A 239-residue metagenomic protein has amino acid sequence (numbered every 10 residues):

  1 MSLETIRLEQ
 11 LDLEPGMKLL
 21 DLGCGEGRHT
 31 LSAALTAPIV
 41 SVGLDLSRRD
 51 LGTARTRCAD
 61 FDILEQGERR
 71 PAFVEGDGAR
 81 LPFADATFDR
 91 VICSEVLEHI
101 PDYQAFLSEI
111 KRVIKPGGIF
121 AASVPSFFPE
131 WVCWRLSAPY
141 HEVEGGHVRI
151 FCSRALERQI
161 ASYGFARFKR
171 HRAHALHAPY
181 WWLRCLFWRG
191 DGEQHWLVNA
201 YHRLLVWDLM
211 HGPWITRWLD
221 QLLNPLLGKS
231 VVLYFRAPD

Functional and structural regions predicted by a protein language model:
M1-E14, R28, H202, L209-L219: Conserved class I S-adenosyl-L-methionine
T5-C133, L233-A237: Conserved SAM-binding loop
A59-F61, A138-H141, C185-R189: Short, hinge-like loop/turn segments at secondary-structure boundaries
G78, G146, F151, G228-S230: A conserved catalytic-core signature of glycosyltransferases
P125-R149, E157-Q159: Short, glycine-/aromatic-enriched active-site segment of Class I SAM-dependent methyltransferases
R135, H177-D239: A C-terminal cap/extension of S-adenosyl-L-methionine-dependent methyltransferases that defines the acceptor-substrate
Q159-F165: A structural motif corresponding to the C-terminal end of an alpha-helix and its immediate exit/capping segment
F165-A175: Conserved S-adenosyl-L-methionine
